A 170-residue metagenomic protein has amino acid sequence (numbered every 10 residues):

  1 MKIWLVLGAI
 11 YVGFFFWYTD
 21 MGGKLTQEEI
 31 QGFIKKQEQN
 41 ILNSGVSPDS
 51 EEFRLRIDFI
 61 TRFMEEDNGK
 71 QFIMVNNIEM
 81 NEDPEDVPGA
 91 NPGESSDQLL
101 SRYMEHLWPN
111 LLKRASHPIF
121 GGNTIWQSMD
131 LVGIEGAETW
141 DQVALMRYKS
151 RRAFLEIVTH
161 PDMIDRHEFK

Functional and structural regions predicted by a protein language model:
K2-W140: Short S/T/G/P-rich N-terminal loop/turn motif that feeds into the first structured element of a domain
D86-V87, K149-R166: Short amphipathic alpha-helices within nucleic acid-binding modules
D130-R147, R151-E156: Acidic, glycine-rich flexible loop segments
E168-K170: Charge-dense polyanion-binding interfaces
